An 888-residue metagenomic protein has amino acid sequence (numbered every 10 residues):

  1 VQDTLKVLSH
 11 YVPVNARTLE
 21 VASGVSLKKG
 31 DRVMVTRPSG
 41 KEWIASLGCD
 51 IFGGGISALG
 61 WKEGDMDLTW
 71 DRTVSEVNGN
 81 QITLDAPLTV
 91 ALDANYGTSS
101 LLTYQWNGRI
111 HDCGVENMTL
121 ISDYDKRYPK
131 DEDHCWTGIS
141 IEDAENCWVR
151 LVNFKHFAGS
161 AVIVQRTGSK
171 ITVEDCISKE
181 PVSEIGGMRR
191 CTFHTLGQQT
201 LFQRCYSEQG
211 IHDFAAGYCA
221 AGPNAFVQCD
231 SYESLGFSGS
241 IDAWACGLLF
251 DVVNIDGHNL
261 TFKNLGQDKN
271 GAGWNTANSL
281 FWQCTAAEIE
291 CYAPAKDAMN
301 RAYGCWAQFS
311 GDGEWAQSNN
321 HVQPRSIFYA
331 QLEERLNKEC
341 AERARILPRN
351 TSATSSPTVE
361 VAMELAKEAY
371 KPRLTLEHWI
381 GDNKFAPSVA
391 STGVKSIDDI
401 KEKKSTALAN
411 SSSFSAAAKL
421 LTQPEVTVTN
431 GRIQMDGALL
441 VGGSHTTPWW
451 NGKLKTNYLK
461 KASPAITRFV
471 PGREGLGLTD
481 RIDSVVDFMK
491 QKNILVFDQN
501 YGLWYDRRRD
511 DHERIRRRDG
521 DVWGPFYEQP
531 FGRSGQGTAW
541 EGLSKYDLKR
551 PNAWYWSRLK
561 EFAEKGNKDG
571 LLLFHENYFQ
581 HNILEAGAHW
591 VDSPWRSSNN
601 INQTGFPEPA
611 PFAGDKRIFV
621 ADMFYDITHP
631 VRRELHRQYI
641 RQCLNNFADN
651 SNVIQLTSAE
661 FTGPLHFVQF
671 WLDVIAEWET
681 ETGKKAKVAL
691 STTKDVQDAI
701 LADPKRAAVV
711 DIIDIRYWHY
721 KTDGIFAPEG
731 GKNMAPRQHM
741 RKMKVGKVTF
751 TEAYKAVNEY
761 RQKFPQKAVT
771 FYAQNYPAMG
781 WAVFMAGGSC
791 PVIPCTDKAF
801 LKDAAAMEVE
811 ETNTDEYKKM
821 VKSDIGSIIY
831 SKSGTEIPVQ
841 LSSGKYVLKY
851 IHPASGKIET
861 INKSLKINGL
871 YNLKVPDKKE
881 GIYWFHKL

Functional and structural regions predicted by a protein language model:
V1, E20, Y104-G108, R127-Y128 (+7 more regions): Glycine-rich beta-solenoid repeat tracts in large extracellular/virion proteins
V1-T69, V77, D85, A91: Autoprocessing Asn-cyclization modules and mimics
Q2, I44-K62, L84, T89-Y96 (+3 more regions): Acidic/polar low-complexity surface segments
Q2-D3, V7, T18-E20, V25-R37 (+2 more regions): Parallel beta-helix/beta-solenoid
H111-S122, E145-H156, G168-S183, L196-H212 (+4 more regions): Right-handed parallel beta-helix
K395-K419, P424, R737-K863, L870 (+1 more regions): Aromatic- and carboxylate-lined catalytic core of secreted/periplasmic carbohydrate-active enzymes
V428-L701, A707-V710: Active-site mouth of glycoside hydrolases
V631-Q638, D649-A805, V809, V821: Extracellular glycoside hydrolase catalytic/binding regions
